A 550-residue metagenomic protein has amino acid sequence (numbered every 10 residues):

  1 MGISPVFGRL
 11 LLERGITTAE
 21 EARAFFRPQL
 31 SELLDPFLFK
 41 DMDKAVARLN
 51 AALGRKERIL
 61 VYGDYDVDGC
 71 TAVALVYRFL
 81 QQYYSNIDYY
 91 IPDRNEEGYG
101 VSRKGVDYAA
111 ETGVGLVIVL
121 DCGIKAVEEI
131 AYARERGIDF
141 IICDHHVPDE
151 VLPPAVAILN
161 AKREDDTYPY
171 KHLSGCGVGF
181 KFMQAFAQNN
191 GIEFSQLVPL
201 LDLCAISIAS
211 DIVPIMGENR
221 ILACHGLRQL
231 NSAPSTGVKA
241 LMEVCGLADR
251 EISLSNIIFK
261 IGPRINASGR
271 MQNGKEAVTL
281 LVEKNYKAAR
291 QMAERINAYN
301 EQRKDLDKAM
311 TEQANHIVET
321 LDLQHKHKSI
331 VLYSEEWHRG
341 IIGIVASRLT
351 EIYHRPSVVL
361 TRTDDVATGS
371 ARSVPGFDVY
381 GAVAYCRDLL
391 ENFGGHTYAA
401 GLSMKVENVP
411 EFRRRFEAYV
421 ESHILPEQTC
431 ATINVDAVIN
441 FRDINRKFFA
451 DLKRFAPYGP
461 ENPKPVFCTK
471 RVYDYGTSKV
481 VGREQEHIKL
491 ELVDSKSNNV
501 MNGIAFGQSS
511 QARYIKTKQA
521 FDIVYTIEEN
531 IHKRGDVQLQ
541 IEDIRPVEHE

Functional and structural regions predicted by a protein language model:
M1-L116, R136-G137, A187-R414, E421 (+2 more regions): Hydrophobic helix-and-loop "lid/oligomerization" segment in the mid-to-C-terminal part of catalytic domains
A51, V147-N160, L492-S497: Acidic-glycine-rich active-site phosphate/pyrophosphate-binding loop
A51-R55, A288-M292, A298-L332, Y385-E550: Mid-to-C-terminal polyanion-binding domains and interfaces
L75, V151-I192, L197-A209: Short alpha-helices
Y90, L120, C143-H145, L159-A161 (+1 more regions): Generic beta-sheet signal
N95-E97, A126, H146-V151, D165-T167 (+2 more regions): Short gly/pro/ser/thr-enriched loop/turn and capping motifs at secondary-structure boundaries
A126-V127, D211: Intrinsically disordered, low-complexity regulatory tails of plant transcription factors and co-regulators
E128-Y132, V345, K447: A short acidic, amphipathic alpha-helical/loop segment
